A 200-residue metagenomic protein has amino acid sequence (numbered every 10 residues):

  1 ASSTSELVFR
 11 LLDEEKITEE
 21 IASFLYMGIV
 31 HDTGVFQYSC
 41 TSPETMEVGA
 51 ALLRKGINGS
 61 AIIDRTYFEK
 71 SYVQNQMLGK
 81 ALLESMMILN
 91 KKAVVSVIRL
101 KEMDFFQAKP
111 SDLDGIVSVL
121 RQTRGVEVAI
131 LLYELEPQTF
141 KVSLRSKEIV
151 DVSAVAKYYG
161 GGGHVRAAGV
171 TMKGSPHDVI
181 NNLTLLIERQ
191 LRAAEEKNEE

Functional and structural regions predicted by a protein language model:
A1-G28, K55: A short, charged helix-loop
Y26, H31-Y158, G163-E200: Hydrophobic helix-and-loop "lid/oligomerization" segment in the mid-to-C-terminal part of catalytic domains
